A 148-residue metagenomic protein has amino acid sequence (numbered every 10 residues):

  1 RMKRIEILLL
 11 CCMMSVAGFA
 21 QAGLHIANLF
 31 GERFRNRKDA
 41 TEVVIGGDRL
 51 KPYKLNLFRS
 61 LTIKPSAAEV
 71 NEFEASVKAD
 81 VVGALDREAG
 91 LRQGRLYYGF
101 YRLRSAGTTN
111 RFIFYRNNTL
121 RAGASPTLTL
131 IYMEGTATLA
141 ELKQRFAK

Functional and structural regions predicted by a protein language model:
R1-I5, Q21: Positively charged n-region of N-terminal signal peptides that target proteins for export
E6-M13: Sec-dependent signal peptide hydrophobic core
M13-A22: Sec/Tat signal peptide C-region and signal peptidase I cleavage site
Q21-G23, R35-T41, V77-D80, L91-G94 (+1 more regions): A short linear-motif detector with a strong N-terminal bias
L24-N71: Early exported N-terminus immediately downstream of N-terminal targeting peptides
L29-R33, E72-S76, D80, R145: Residues that form generic nucleotide/phosphate-binding pockets
T62-G94: Compact soluble domain cores
V82-A147: Surface-exposed, polar helix/loop patches in the mature regions of secreted/periplasmic/lumenal proteins that form
